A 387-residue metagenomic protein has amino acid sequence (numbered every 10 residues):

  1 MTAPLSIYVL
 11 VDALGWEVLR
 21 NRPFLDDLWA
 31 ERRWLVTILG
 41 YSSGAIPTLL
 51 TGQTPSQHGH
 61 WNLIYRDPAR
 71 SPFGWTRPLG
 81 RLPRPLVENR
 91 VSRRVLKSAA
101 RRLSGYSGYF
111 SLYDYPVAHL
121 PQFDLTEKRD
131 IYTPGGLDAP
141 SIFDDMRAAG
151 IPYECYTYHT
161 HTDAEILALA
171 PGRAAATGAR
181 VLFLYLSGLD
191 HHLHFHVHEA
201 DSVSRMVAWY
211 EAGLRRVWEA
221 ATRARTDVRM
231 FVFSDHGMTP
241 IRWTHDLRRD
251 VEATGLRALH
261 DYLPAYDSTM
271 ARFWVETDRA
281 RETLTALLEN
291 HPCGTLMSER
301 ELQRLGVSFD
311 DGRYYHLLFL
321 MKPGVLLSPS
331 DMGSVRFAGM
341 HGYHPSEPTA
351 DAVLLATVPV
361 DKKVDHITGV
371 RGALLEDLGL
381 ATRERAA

Functional and structural regions predicted by a protein language model:
M1-Y41: Active-site-proximal N-terminal segment of extracellular/periplasmic enzymes that hydrolyze or transfer
L5-I7, A179-F183, R229: Residue-level preference for the first positions of well-ordered beta-strands
I7-V11, W16, W209-D250, L354 (+1 more regions): Metal-dependent active-site segment of extracytoplasmic phospho-/sulfohydrolases and closely related
W16-L19, Q57-G59, S71, T162-A164 (+5 more regions): Short catalytic/ligand-binding loop motif for oxyanion handling, primarily in non-cytosolic enzymes, centered on
R33-Q53, H159-H161: Short, solvent-exposed turn/loop segments enriched in Gly/Ser/Thr/Pro and often Arg
Q53-V197, M206-W209, E282, E289-C293 (+3 more regions): His/Asp/Glu-rich, glycine-adjacent segments that coordinate divalent cations and/or stabilize oxyanion chemistry on
M238-V275: Acidic/histidine-rich catalytic neighborhood
Y262-E384: Active-site neighborhoods of enzymes that stabilize oxyanions during catalysis
